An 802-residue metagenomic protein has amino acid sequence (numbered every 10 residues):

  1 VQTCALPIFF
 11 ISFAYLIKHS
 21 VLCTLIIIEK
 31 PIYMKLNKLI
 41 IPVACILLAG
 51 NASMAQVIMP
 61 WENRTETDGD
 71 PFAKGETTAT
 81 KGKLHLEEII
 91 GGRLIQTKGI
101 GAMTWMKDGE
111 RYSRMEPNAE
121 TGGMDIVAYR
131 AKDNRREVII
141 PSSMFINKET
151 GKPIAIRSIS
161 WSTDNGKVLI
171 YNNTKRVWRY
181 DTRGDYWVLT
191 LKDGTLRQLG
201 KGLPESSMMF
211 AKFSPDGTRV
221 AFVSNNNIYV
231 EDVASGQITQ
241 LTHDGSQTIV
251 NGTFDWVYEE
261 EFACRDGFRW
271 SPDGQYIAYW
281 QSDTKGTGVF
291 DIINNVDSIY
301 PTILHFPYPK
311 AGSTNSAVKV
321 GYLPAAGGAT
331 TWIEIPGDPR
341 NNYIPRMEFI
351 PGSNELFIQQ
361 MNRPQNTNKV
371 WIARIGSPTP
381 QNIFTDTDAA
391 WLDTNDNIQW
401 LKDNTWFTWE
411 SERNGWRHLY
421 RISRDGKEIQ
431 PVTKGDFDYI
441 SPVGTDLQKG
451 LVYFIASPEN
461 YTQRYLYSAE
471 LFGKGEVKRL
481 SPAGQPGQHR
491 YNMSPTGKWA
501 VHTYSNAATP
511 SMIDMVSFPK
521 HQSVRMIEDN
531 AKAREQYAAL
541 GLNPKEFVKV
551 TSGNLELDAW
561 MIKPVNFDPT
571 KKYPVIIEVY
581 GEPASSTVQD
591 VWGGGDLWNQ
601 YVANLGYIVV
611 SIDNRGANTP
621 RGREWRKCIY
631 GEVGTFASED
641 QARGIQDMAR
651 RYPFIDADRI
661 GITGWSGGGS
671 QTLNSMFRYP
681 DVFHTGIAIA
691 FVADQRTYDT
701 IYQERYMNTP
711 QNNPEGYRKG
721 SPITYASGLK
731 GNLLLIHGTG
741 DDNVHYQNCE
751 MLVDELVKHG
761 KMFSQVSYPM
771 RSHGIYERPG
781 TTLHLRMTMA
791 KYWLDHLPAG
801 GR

Functional and structural regions predicted by a protein language model:
V1, N134, G194, G236 (+14 more regions): Residue-level signal for pocket-adjacent positions within structured domains
Q2-L6: Short, small-residue-biased leader/transition segments that mark boundaries at the very start of proteins
F9-P60, P71-E76: Bacterial Sec-dependent N-terminal signal peptides
P42, A55-R490, P495-W499, S505-S511 (+2 more regions): Beta-propeller folds
V289, P345-R346, S353, S481-P482 (+1 more regions): Serine-hydrolase catalytic core recognition
